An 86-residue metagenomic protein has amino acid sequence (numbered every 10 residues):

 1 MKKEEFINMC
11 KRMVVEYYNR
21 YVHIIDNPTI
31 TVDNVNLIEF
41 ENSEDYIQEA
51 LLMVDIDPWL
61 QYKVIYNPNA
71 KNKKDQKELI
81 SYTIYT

Functional and structural regions predicted by a protein language model:
M1-E4, D75, T83-T86: Short intrinsically disordered terminal tails
M1-T31: An N-terminal amphipathic alpha-helical segment
M13, Y17, M53-W59, T86: Disordered, low-complexity tails and leader-like regions
Y21-S81: Acidic, low-complexity, intrinsically disordered interaction modules
